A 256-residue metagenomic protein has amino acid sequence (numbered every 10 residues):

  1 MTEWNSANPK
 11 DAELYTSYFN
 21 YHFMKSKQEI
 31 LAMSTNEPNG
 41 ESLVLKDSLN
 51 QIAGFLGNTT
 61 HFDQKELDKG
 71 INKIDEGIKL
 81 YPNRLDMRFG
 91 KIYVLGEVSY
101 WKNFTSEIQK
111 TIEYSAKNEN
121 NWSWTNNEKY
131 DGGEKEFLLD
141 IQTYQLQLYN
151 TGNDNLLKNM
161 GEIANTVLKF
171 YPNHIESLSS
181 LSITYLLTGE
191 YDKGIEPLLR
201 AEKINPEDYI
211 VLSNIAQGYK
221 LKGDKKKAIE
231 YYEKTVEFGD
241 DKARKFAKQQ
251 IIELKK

Functional and structural regions predicted by a protein language model:
P9-A12, P82-N83, A116, P172 (+2 more regions): Short coil turns that delineate tetratricopeptide repeat
L14, M87, N121, D140 (+3 more regions): TPR alpha-solenoid repeat register
S17-Y18, G90, S180, N214 (+1 more regions): Canonical tetratricopeptide repeat
Y21-E76, L80, G90, E97-S106 (+1 more regions): Short coil/linker segments at helix-helix boundaries
M24, E97, N150-T151, L187 (+2 more regions): Register position in tetratricopeptide repeats
Y130-K203: Alpha-helical adaptor scaffolds
